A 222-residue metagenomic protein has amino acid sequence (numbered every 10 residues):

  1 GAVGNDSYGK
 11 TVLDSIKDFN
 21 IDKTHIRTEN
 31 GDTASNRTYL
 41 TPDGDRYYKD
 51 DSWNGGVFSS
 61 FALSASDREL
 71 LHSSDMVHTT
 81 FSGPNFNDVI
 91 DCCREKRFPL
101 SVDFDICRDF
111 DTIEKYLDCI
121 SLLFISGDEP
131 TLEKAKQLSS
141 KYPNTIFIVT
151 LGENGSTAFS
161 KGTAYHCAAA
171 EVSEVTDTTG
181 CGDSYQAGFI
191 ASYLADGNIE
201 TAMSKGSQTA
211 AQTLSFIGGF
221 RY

Functional and structural regions predicted by a protein language model:
G1-S35, K205: Substrate-binding N-lobe of the ribokinase-like
A2-V3, T80, T201: Residue-level marker of alpha-helix boundaries and capping positions
Y8, S73, C92, C119 (+2 more regions): Residues within well-formed alpha-helices
G9, A34, F86, Q186-A187: A general structural signal for well-ordered alpha-helical segments in protein cores
S15-D18, K23-R27, L40-H166, G197: Ribokinase/PfkB-type carbohydrate-kinase core domain
K136-Y222: Conserved phosphate-binding/catalytic region of the ribokinase-like
